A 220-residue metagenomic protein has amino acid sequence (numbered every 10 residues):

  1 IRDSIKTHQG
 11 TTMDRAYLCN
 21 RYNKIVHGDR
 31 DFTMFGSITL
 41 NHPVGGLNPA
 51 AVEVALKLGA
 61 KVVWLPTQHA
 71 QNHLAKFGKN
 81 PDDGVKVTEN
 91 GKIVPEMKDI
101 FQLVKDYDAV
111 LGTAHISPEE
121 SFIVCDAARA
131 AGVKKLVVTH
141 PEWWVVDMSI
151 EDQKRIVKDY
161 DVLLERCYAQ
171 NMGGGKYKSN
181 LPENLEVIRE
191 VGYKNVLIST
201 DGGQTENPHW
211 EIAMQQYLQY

Functional and structural regions predicted by a protein language model:
I1-D29: An N-terminally biased module of ancient metal coordination in phosphate/nucleic-acid-related enzymes
S4-K6, S37-P43, P66-A70, I116 (+3 more regions): Active-site beta-loop-alpha junctions enriched in small/polar residues
I25-F32, A130-K134, D159, R189-G192: Short helix-capping segments at alpha-helix termini
D31, G45-T139: Extended substrate/RNA-proximal surfaces in nucleic-acid metabolism proteins
P49, V94, S149-K154, Y177-L185 (+1 more regions): Charged helix-capping and loop-helix junction motifs
N80-P81, E211-Q219: C-terminal helical cap(s) of enzyme catalytic domains, especially alpha/beta-barrels
Q102, Y107-S179, L197: Catalytic pocket-lining loop regions of alpha/beta-barrel enzymes, especially the amidohydrolase/enolase/GH5 lineages
Y193-W210: Short acidic/histidine-rich active-site segments
